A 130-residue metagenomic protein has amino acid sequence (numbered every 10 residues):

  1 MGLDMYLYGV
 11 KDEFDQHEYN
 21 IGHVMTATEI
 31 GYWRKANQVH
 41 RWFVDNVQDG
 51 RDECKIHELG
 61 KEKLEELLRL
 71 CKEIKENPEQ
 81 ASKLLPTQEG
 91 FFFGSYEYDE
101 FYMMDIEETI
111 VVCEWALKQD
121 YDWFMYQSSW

Functional and structural regions predicted by a protein language model:
M1-W123, Q127-W130: Acidic (Asp/Glu-rich) sequence patches and key acidic residues that form negatively charged surfaces used
